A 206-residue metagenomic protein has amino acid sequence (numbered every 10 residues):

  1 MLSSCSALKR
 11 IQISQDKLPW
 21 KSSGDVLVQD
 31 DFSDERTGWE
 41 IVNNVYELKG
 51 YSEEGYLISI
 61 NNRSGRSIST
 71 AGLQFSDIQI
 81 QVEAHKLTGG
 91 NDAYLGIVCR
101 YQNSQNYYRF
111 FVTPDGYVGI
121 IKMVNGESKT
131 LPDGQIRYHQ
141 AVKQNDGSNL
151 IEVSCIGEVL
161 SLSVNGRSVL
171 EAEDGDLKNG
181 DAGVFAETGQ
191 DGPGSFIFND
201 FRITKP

Functional and structural regions predicted by a protein language model:
S3-S4: C-terminal motif of bacterial Sec signal peptides marking the signal peptidase cleavage site
R10-N43: Extracellular carbohydrate-recognition regions
F32, I80-V82, K143-L162: Short tryptophan-centered beta-strand motifs in secreted/extracellular beta-sheet-rich domains of glycan-recognition
F32, N199-I203: Extracellular beta-strand elements of beta-rich domains used for carbohydrate recognition/degradation or cell-matrix
Y46-R66: Short carbohydrate-recognition loop motifs
N61-N125: Secretory/extracellular carbohydrate-interaction modules and structurally similar beta-sandwich "look-alikes"
G126-L150: Short, aromatic/His-centered strand-loop micro-motif at the edge of beta-sheets
A172-I197: Flexible glycan-contacting loops in extracellular carbohydrate-active proteins
